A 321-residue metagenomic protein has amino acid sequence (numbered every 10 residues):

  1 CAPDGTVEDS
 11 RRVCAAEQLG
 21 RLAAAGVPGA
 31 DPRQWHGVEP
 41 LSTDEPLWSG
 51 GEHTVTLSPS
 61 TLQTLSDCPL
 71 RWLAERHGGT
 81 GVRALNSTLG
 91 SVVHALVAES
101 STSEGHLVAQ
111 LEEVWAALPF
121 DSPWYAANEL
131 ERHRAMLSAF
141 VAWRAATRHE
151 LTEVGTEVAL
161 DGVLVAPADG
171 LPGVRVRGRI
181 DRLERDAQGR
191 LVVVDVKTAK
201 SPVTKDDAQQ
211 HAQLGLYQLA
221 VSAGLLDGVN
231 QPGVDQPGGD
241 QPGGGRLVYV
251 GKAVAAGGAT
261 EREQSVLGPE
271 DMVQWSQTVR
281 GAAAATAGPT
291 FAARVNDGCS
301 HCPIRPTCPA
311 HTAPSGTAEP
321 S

Functional and structural regions predicted by a protein language model:
C1-E99, V295, I304, S315-S321: C-terminal, charged and often intrinsically disordered regions of DNA end-processing helicases and nucleases
R12, V55-S58, S66, N86-G90 (+9 more regions): Active-site-proximal structural scaffolding
E52-P59, L73-V82, A116-A127, D195-T204 (+2 more regions): Glycine- and acidic
Q63-A74, L107-E112, E184-V196, Y249: Active-site-adjacent bridging/hinge elements
L89-P167, E270-D271: A non-catalytic, helix-rich entry segment at domain boundaries
S103, A146-L151, R185-R190, S222-V229 (+1 more regions): Secondary-structure transition/capping motifs at alpha-helix termini and the adjoining loop/turn into the next element
G155-L225, W275-V279: Non-catalytic protein-protein interaction segments used by genome-maintenance enzymes to assemble and couple activities
A220-S321: Metal-dependent nuclease catalytic regions and adjoining charged, substrate-binding loops involved in nucleic-acid end
